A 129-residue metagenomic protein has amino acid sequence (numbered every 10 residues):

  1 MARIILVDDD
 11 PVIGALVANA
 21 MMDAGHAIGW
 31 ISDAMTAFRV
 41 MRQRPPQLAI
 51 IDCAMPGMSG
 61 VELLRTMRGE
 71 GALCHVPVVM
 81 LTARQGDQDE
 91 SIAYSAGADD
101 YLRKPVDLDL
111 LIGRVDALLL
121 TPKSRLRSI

Functional and structural regions predicted by a protein language model:
A15-D23: Charged docking surfaces used in two-component/phosphorelay signaling
G25-S32, V40: Short hydrophobic/Thr-rich beta-strand motif most characteristic of the beta2 strand and flanking loop of CheY-like
S32-T36, S59-R65: Acidic catalytic/metal-coordinating carboxylates
R44-I51: Active-site beta3 strand of CheY-like receiver
M55: Receiver (REC) domain active-site loop signature in two-component systems and cognate sites in sensor histidine kinases
E62, Q85-D100: Alpha4 helix (beta4-alpha4-beta5 surface) of REC/receiver domains from two-component response regulators
V106-D116: C-terminal output helix
